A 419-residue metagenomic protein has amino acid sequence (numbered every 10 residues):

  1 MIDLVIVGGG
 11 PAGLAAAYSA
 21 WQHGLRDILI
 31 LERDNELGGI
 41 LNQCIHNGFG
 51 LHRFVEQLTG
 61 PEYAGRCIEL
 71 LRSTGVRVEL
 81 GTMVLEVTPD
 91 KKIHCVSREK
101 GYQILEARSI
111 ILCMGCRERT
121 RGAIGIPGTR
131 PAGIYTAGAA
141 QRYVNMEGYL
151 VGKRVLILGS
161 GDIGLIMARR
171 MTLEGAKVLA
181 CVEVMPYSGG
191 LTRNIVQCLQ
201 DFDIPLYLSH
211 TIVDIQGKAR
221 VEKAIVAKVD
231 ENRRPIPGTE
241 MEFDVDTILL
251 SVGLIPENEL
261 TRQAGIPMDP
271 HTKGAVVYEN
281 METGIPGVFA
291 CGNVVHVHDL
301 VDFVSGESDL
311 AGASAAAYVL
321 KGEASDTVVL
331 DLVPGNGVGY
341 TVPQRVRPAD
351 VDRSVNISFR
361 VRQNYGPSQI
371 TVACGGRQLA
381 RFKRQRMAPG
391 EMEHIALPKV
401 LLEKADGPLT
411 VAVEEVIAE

Functional and structural regions predicted by a protein language model:
M1-D3, L58, L80, A316-E419: Rossmann-like nucleotide/phosphate-binding core characteristic of flavoprotein oxidoreductases
M1-V7, G65-R154, D230-G238, L249 (+1 more regions): FAD-binding core/adjacent interface of flavoenzyme oxidoreductases
I2-R66, L70, R142, V151-Q197 (+1 more regions): Beta1-alpha1 glycine-rich phosphate/pyrophosphate-binding loop at the start of Rossmann-like nucleotide-binding domains
A17-S19, N42-Q43, A123-I126, A168-R170 (+2 more regions): Short amphipathic alpha-helical segments
I68-P89, I93-C95, T172-E259, R353-Q385: A Rossmann-like FAD-binding core segment of flavoenzymes
Y102-Q103, S109-L206, T211-R220, V294-L300 (+1 more regions): Predominantly flavin-linked oxidoreductase catalytic cores and closely associated redox partners
L112, I134-V144, T247-H298: FAD-site-proximal beta/loop scaffold in flavoenzymes
C291-G335: A conserved FAD-binding loop/helix module that cradles the flavin
